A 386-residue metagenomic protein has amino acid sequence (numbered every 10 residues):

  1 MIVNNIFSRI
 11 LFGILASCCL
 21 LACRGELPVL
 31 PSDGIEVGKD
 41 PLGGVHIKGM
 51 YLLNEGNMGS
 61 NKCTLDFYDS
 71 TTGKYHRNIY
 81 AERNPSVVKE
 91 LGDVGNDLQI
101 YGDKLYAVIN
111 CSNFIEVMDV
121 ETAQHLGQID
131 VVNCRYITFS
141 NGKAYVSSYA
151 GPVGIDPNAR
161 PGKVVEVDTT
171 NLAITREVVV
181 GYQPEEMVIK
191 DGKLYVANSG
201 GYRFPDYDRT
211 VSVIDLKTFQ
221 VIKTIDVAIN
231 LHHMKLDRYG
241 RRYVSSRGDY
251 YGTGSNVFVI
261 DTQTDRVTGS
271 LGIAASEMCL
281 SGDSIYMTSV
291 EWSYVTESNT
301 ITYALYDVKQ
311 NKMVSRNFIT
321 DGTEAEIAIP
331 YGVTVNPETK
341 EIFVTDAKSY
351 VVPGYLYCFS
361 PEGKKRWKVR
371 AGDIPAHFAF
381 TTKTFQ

Functional and structural regions predicted by a protein language model:
M1-I2, M234: Intrinsic disorder/low-complexity signature
I2-L11: Bacterial N-terminal signal peptides that target proteins for export
C19-A22: C-terminal motif of bacterial Sec signal peptides marking the signal peptidase cleavage site
R24-Q386: Predominantly soluble domains enriched in secretory-pathway, periplasmic, or organellar proteins
